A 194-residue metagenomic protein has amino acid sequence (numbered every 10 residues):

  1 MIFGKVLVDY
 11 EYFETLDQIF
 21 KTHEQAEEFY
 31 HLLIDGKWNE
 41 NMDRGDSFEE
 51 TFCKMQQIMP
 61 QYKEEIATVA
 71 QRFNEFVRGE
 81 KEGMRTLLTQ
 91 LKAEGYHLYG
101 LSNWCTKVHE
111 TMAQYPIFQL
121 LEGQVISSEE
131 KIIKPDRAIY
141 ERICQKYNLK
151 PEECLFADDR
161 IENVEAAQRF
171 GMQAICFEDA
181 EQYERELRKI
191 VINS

Functional and structural regions predicted by a protein language model:
M1-D35, R169-F170: Active-site neighborhood of HAD-like aspartate-dependent phosphohydrolases
D9, Y99-N103: Short beta-strand segments
E14-Q18, K37, E50, K54 (+6 more regions): Alpha-helical elements of Rossmann-like donor-binding domains used by nucleotide-donor carbohydrate transfer enzymes
T22-L33, M59-Q71, N193: Short, surface-exposed acidic
N39-V69: A metal-dependent, Asp-based hydrolase signature
A67-Y99, R137: Short, acidic loop-to-helix structural element flanking the phosphoryl-transfer center in phosphate-processing enzymes
C105, M112-S194: Asp-based, Mg2+/Mn2+-dependent phosphohydrolase catalytic module
